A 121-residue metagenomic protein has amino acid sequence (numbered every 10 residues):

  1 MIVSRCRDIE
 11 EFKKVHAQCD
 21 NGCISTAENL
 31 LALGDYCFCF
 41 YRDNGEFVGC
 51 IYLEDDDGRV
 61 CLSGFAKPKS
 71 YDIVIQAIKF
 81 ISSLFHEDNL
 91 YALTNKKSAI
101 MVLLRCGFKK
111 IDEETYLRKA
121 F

Functional and structural regions predicted by a protein language model:
M1-S25: Short amphipathic alpha-helix that is part of the acyltransferase structural core
I2-S4, G107-D112: Short secondary-structure junctions
C6, C19, C23, C37-C39 (+3 more regions): Generic recognition of cysteine residues
A17-Q18, F65-P68, A120-F121: Secondary-structure transition/turn motif
A27-L30: Long terminal regulatory regions of eukaryotic proteins
A32-I73: Conserved donor-binding loop and adjoining core beta-sheet/short helix segment in diverse acyl/aminoacyl transferases
G58-C106: Acyl-donor binding region in acyl/amide transferases
K109-F121: Conserved catalytic-core motifs of GNAT/GCN5-like acyltransferases
